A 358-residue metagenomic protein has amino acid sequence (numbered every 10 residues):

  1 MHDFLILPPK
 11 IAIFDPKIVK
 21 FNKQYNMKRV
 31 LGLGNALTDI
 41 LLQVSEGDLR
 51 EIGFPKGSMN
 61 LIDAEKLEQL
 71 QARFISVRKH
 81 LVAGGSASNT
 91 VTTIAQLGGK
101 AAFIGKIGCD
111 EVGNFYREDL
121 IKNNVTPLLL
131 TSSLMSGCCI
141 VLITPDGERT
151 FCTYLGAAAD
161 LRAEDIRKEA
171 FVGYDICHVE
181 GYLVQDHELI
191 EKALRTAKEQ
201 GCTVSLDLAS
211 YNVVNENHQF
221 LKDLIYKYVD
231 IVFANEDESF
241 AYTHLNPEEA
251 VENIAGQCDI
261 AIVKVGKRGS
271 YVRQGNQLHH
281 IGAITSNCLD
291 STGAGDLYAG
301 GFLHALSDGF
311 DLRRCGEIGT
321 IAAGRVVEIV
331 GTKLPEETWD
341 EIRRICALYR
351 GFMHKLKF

Functional and structural regions predicted by a protein language model:
M1-V19: Cationic, amphipathic, low-complexity segments that mediate targeting or membrane/lipid association
K23-A102, F358: Glycine-rich phosphate/adenosyl-contacting loop at the front of the ribokinase-like
M27-L37, Q43, R50-K56, L61 (+1 more regions): Conserved phosphate-binding/catalytic region of the ribokinase-like
K66-C138, I345-Y349: Substrate-binding N-lobe of the ribokinase-like
A95, L194-K198, A255: Surface-exposed amphipathic alpha-helices with a cationic face
L128-L130, V141-V184: Conserved phosphate-binding/catalytic loop of the ribokinase/pfkB sugar-kinase fold
Q200-T203, L208-H280: Conserved phosphate/ATP/ADP-binding segment of small-molecule kinases
